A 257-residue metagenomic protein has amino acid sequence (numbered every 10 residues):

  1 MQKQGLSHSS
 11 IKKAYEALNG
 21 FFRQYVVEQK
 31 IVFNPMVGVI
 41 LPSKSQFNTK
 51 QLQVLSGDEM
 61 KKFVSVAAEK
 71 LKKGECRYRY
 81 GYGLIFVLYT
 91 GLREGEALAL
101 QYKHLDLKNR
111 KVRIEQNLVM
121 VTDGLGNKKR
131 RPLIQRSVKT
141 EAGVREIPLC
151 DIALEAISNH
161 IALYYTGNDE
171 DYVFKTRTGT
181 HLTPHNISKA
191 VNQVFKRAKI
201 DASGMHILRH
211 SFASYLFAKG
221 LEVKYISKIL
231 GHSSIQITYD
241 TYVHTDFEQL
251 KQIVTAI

Functional and structural regions predicted by a protein language model:
M1-R23, V27-F33, L71-C76, H181-N186 (+1 more regions): N-terminal core-binding DNA-recognition domain of tyrosine site-specific recombinases/integrases
K12, I31, V37-E94, L98 (+3 more regions): Basic, Lys/Arg- and aromatic-enriched nucleic-acid-binding interface segment
A14, M60, R77-G81, P184 (+2 more regions): Short, leucine-enriched amphipathic alpha-helices that occur as contiguous helical runs
V26-P35, L118-G124, N159-G167: Proline-centered turn/helix-capping motifs that create local helix->coil transitions or kinks
V27, I85-E96, H185-R197, I207-S233 (+2 more regions): C-terminal catalytic core of tyrosine-transesterase DNA break-rejoin enzymes
G38-L41, A99-N159: Conserved tyrosine-mediated DNA breakage-rejoining catalytic core shared by Y-recombinases
M60-K61, N127, C150-D201: Active-site/catalytic core of tyrosine-dependent DNA strand-transfer enzymes
G124-K128, L221, D240, H244-I257: DNA/chromatin major-groove-contacting recognition/catalytic segments
